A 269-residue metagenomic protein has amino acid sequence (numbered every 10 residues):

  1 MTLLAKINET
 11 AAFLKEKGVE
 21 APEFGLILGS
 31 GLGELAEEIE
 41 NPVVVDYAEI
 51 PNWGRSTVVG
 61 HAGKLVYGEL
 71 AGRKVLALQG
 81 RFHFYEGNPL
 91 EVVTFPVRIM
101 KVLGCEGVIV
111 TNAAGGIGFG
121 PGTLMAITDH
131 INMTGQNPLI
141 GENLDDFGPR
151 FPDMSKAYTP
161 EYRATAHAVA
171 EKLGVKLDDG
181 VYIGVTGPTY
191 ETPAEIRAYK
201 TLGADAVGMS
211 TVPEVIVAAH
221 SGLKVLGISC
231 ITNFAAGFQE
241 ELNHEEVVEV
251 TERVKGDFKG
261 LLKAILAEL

Functional and structural regions predicted by a protein language model:
M1-M154: Metabolite-binding pocket within alpha/beta catalytic cores that recognizes anionic/polar moieties
F13, K17, E161, T165-K176 (+1 more regions): Generic non-transmembrane alpha-helical segments
M100-G104, K200, A219: Non-catalytic positions within long, well-ordered alpha-helices that form the structural scaffold/packing of enzyme
E106, D205, K224: Short acidic/polar active-site loop segments enriched in Thr and Asp
R163, V169-D205: Active-site/ligand-binding-proximal alpha/beta "capping" segment
M209-E246: Zn-dependent metallopeptidase/amidohydrolase metal-coordination segment
A236-L269: His/Asp/Glu-rich mid-to-C-terminal helical/loop segments that flank catalytic regions of hydrolases
